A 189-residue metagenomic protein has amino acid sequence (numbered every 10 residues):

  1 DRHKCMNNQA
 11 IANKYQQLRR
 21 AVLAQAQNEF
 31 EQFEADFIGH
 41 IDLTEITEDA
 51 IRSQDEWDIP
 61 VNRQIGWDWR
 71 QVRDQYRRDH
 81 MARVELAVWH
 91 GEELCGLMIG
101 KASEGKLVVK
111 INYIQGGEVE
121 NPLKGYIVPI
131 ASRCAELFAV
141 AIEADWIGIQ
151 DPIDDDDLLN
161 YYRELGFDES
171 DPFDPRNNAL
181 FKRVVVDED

Functional and structural regions predicted by a protein language model:
D1-G125, I130, L137-G148, R163-D189: Non-catalytic substrate-recognition and accessory regions of acyl/acetyltransferase enzymes
D151-D155: Short beta-alpha junction loops
